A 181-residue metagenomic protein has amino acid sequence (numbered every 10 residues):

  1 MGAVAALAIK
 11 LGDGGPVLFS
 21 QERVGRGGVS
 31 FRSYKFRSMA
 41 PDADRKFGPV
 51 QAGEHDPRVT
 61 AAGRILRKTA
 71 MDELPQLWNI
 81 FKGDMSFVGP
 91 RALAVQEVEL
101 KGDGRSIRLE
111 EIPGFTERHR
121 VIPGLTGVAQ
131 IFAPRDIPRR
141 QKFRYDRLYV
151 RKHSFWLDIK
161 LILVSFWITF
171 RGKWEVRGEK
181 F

Functional and structural regions predicted by a protein language model:
M1-D42, N79, F155-F181: A hydrophobic, helix-centered structural microdomain
K35-S38, M71, G89, A133: Flexible glycine-/small-residue-rich
D42-A61: Cytosolic-biased juxtamembrane loops and peripheral soluble domains of multi-pass membrane proteins
A62, D72: Polar-ligand-bearing catalytic/cofactor-coordination segments of membrane-embedded or membrane-tethered inner-membrane
A70-M71, D84: Short loop-to-helix capping motifs
P75: The conserved phosphate-sensing helix
W78-F181: Hydrophobic structural segments characteristic of membrane proteins
